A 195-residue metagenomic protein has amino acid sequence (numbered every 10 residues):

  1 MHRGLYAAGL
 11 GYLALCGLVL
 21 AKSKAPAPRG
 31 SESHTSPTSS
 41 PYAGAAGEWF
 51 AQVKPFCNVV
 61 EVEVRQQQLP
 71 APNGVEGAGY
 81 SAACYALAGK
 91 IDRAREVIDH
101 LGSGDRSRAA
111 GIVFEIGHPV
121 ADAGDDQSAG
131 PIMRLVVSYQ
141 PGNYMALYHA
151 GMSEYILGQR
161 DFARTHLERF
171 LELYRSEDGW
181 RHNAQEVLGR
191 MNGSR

Functional and structural regions predicted by a protein language model:
Y12, C16-Y80: N-terminal leader/linker segments that initiate helical-solenoid repeat arrays
N58-V60, G89-E96, A123-I132, Q159-H166: Structural signature of tandem alpha-helical TPR/SEL1-like repeats, specifically the intra-repeat loop/turn
P72, R106-S107, P141, R175: Short coil turns that delineate tetratricopeptide repeat
A83-L87, E96-Y139: Alpha-helical adaptor scaffolds
L87, D122, I156, R190-S194: Register position in tetratricopeptide repeats
Y155, R160-E177, G189: TPR/TPR-like (Sel1-like) alpha-helical repeat modules
